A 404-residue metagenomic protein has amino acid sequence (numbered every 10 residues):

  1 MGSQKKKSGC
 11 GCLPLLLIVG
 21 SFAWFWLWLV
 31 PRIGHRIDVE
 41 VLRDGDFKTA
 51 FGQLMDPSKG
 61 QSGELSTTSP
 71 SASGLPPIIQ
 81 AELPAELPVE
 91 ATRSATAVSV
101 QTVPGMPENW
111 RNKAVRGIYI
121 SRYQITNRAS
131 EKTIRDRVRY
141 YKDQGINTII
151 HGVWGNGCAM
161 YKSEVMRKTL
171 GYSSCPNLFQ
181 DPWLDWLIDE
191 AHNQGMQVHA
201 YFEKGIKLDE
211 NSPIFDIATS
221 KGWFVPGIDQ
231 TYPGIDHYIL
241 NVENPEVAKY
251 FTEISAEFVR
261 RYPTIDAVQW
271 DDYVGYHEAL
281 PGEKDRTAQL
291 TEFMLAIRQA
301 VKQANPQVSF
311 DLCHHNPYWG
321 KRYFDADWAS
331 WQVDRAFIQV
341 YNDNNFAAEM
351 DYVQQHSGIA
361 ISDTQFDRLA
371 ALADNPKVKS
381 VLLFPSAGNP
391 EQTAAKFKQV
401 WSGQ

Functional and structural regions predicted by a protein language model:
W28-V30, V333-Q404: Substrate-binding cleft of secreted/luminal carbohydrate-active enzymes
G34-L65, P70, P76-I79, P84 (+3 more regions): Boundary/entry segment of secreted carbohydrate-active catalytic domains
E108-R128, L184, A200, G205-E257: Active-site-adjacent "subsite" loops/lids of carbohydrate-active enzymes
T126-Q144, G171-Q194, E292: Aromatic- and glycine-enriched glycan-recognition loops and surfaces that form the carbohydrate-binding subsites
K132-A159, R261-A267, R335-A336, V378-K379: Catalytic domains of carbohydrate-active enzymes, especially glycoside hydrolases
Y140-Q144, E190-A191, I239-W270: An active-site-proximal structural segment forming one wall of the substrate-binding cleft that immediately precedes
I146-F179: Aromatic-lined carbohydrate-binding/catalytic grooves of carbohydrate-active enzymes
Q197-D209, Q269-D271, T287-F324, S357-Q365: Aromatic-lined carbohydrate-recognition surfaces of secreted/lumenal glycan-active proteins
